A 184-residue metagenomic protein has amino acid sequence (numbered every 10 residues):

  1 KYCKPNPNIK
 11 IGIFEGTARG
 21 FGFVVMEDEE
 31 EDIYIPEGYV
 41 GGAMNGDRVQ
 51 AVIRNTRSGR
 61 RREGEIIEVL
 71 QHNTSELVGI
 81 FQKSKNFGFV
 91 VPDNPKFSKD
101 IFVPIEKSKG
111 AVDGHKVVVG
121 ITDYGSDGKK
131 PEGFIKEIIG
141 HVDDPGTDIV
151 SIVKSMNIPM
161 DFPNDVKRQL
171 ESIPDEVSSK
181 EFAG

Functional and structural regions predicted by a protein language model:
K1-G184: Charge-lined substrate channels and their catalytic hotspots, especially those that engage the 3′ end of RNA
